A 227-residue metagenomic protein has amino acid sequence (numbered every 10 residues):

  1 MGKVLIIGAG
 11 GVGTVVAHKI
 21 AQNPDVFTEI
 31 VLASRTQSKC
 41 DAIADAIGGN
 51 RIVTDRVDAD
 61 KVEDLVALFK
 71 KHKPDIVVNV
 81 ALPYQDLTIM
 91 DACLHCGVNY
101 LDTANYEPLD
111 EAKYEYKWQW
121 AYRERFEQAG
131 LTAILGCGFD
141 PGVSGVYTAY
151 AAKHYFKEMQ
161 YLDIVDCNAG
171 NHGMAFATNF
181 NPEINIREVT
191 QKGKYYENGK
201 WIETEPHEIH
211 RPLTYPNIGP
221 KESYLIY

Functional and structural regions predicted by a protein language model:
I7, K153-Y227: Active-site-lining helix/loop region of Rossmann-like oxidoreductase modules
V12: Hydrophobic/small residue at the entry helix of a nucleotide-binding pocket
E29-V31: Short beta-strand element of Class I
T36-S38: Helix N-cap at the beta1-alpha1 junction of Rossmann-like dinucleotide-binding domains, i.e., the first residues
I47-K61: Rossmann-fold cofactor-recognition segment
A59-P74, Q85: Conserved Rossmann-fold cofactor-binding substructure of NAD(P)-dependent oxidoreductases
F69, D75-N79, Y100-L101: N-terminal Rossmann-like NAD(P) cofactor-binding module of classical short-chain dehydrogenase/reductase
A104-L131: Rossmann-fold NAD(P)-binding glycine/threonine-rich loop
